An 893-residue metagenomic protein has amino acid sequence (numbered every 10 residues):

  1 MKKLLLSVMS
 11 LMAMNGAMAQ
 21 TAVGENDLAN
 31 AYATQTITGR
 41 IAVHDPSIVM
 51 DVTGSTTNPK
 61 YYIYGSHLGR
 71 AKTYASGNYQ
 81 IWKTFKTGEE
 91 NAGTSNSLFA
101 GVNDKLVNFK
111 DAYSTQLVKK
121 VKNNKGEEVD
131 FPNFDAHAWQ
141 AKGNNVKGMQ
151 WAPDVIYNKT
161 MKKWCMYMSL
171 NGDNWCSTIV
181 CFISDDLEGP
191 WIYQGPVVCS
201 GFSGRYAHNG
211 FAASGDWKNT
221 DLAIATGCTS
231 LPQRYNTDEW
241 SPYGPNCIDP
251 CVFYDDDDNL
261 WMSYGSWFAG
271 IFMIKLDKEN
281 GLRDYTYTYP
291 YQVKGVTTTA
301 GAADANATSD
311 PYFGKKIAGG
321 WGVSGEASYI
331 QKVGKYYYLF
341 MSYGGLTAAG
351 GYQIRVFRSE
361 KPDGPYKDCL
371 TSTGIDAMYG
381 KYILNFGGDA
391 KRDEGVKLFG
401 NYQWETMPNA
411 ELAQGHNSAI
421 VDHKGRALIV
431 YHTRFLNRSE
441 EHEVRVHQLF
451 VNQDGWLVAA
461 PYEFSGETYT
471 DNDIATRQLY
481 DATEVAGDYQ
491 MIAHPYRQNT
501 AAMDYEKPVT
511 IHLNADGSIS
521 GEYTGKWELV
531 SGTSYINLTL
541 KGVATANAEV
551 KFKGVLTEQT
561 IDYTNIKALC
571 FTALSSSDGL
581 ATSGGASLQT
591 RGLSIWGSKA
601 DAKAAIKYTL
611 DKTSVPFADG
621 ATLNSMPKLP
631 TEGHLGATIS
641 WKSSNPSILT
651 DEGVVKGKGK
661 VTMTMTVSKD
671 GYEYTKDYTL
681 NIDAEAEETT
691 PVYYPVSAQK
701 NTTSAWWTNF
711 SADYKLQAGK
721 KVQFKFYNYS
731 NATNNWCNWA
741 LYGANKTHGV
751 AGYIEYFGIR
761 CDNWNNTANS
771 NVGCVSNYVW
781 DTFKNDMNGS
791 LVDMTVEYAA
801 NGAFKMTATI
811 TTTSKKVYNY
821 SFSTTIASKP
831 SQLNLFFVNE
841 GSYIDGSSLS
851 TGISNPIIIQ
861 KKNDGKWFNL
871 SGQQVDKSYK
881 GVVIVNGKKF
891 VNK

Functional and structural regions predicted by a protein language model:
L4-A13: Sec-dependent N-terminal signal peptides
M18, T851-K893: C-terminal outer-membrane/trafficking sorting elements
Q20-D601: Carbohydrate-active catalytic/glycan-binding domains of CAZyme proteins, especially the secreted or lumenal ectodomains
P250, F724, N785, G789-A799 (+1 more regions): Short tryptophan-centered beta-strand motifs in secreted/extracellular beta-sheet-rich domains of glycan-recognition
G585, S821-G852: Ligand-recognition surfaces built from glycine- and aromatic
D601-E688: Beta-rich interaction/scaffold domains
A698-A768: Secretory/extracellular carbohydrate-interaction modules and structurally similar beta-sandwich "look-alikes"
N771-D793: Short, aromatic/His-centered strand-loop micro-motif at the edge of beta-sheets
